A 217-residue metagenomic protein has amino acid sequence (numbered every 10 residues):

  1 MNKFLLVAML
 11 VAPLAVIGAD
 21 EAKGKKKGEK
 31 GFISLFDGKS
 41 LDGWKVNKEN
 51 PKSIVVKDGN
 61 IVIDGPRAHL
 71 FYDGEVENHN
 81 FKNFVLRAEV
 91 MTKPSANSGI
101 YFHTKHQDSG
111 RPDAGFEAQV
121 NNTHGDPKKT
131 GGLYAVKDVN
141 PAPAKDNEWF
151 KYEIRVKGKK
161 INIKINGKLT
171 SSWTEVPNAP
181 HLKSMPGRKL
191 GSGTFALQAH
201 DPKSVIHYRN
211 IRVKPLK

Functional and structural regions predicted by a protein language model:
M1-D20: N-terminal export/membrane-targeting signals
G18-K217: Carbohydrate-interacting regions of secretory-pathway proteins
